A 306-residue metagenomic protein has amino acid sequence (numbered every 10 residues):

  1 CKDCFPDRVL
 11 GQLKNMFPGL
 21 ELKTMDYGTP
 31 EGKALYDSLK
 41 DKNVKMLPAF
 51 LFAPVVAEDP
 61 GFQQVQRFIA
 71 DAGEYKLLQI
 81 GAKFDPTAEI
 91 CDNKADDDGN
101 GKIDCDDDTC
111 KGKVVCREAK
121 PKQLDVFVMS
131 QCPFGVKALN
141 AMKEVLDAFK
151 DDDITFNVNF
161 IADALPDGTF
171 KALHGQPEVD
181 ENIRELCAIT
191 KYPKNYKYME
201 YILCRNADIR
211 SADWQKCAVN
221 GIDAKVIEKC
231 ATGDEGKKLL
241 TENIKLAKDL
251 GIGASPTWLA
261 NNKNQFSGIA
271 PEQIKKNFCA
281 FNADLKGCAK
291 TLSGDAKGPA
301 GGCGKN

Functional and structural regions predicted by a protein language model:
C1-D3: General marker for long, soluble alpha-helical cores
F5-N15, E21-P86, Q123-M129, A138-A148 (+3 more regions): C-terminal cap of thioredoxin/glutaredoxin-like
P30-K33, D151-A188, Y196-A218: Structural microenvironment flanking redox-active thiols in thiol-disulfide oxidoreductases
A57, K191-N195: Short helix-loop capping/hinge motifs at secondary-structure junctions, enriched in acidic/polar residues
D85-R117: Extracellular calcium-associated, cysteine-rich motifs in secreted modular proteins
C91, C132-G135: Short cysteine clusters
E118-K122: Proline/glycine-enriched tight loop/beta-turn segments at coil->beta junctions that connect or precede beta-strands
